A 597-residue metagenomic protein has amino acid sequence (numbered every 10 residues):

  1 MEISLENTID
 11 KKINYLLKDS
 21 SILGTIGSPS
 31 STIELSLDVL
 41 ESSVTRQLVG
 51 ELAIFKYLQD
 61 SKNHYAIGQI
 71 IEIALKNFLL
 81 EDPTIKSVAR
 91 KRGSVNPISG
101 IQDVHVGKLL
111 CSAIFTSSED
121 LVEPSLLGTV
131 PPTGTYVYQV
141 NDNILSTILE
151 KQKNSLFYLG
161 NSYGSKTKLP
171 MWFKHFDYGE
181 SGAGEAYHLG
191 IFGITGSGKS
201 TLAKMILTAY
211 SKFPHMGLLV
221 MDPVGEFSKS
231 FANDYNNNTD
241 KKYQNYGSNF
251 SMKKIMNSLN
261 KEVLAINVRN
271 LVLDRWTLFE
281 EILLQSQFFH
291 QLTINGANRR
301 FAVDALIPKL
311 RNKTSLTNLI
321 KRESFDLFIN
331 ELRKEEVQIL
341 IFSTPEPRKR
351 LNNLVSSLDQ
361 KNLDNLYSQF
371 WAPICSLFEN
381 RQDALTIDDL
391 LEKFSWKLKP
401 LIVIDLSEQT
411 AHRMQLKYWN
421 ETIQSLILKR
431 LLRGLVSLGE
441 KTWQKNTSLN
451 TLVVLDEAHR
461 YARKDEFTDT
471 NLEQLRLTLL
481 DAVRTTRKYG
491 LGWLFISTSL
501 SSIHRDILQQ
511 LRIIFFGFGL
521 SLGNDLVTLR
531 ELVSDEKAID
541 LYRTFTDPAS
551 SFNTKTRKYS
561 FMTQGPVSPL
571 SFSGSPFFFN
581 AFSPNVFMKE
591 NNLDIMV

Functional and structural regions predicted by a protein language model:
M1-G190, I206, T447: Basic- and hydrophobic-enriched, low-structure N-terminal and domain-boundary segments that flank ATP-binding catalytic
N96, C111, T116-S118, Y136-D142 (+3 more regions): Extended charged low-complexity segments that act as oligomerization/scaffolding linkers
F115, V224-S228, E408-T410, H459-R460 (+4 more regions): Conserved nucleotide-binding/hydrolysis micro-motifs of P-loop NTPases
L159-M256, V527, P584, K589-V597: Glycine-rich phosphate-binding loop of nucleotide-binding enzymes
Y246-D383: Helical/strand "switch-coupling" subdomains that flank nucleotide/phosphate-binding cores, especially in P-loop NTPases
S357-T422: Extended helical coiled-coil dimerization/tether regions that scaffold and oligomerize large DNA-maintenance assemblies
Y418-D540: Conserved P-loop NTPase motor cores
T554-V597: Conserved P-loop NTPase motor module
